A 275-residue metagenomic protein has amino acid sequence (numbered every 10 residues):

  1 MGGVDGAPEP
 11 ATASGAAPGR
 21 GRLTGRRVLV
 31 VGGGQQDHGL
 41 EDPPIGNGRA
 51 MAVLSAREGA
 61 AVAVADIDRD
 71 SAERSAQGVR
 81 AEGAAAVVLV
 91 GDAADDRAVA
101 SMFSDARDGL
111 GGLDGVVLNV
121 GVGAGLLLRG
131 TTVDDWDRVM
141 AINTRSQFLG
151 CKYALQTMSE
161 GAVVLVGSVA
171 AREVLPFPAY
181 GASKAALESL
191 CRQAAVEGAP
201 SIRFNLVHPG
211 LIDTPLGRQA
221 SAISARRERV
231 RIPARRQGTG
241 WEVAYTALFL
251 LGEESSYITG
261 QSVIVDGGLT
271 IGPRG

Functional and structural regions predicted by a protein language model:
E9-G19, G39, L248, T259-G275: Short C-terminal tail/terminal secondary-structure segment of NAD(P)H-dependent dehydrogenase/reductase domains
R20-V62: Canonical Rossmann dinucleotide-binding motif of NAD(H)/NADP(H)-dependent dehydrogenases/reductases, specifically
L40, V164-A186, C191-A199, L211-I212: Catalytic loop of short-chain dehydrogenase/reductase
L127-L128, D135-D137, E228: Substrate-binding pocket helix/loop in short-chain dehydrogenase/reductase
C151-K152, R192: A short, exposed helix-loop element centered on a Lys and neighboring polar residues
A199-R203, I258-G260: Short, small/polar-rich loop/turn modules that mediate ligand/substrate recognition or access, typified
L206-I232, E242, I271-G275: A glycine/serine/threonine-rich, flexible loop-to-helix segment that serves as the NAD(P) cofactor-binding "lid"
